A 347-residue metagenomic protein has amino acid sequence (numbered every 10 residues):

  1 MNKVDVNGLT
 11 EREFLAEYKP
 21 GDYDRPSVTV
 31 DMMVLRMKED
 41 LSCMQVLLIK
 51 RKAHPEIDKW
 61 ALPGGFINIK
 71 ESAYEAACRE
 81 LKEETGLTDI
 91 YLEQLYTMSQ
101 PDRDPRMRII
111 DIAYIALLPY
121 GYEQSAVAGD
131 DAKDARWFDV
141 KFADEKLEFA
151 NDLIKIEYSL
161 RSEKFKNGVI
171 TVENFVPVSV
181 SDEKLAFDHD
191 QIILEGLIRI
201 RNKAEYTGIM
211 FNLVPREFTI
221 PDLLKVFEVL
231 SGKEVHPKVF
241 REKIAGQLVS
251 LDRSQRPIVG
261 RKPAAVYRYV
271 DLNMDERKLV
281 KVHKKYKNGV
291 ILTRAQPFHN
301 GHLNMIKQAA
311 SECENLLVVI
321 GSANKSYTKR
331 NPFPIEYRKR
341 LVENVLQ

Functional and structural regions predicted by a protein language model:
E11-E13, E17-A61, Y74, D89: N-terminal strand-loop-strand
Y23-V28, R106-R108, V259-R261: A short catalytic or substrate-binding loop motif that flags glycine-/basic-rich loops and adjacent residues that bind
V34, L48, Q94, I291 (+1 more regions): Structural beta-sheet core signal
I67-Y91, L95-I209, E228, R256-P257 (+1 more regions): Unchanged
V214-F227: Short acidic, hydrophobic short linear motifs in intrinsically disordered regions
L230-R253: Charge-enriched amphipathic alpha-helical scaffolds
L248-K284: Long, intrinsically disordered, low-complexity Ser/Thr/Pro-rich regulatory/activation regions of nuclear proteins
K284-Q347: Nucleotidyltransferase catalytic core that binds NTPs
